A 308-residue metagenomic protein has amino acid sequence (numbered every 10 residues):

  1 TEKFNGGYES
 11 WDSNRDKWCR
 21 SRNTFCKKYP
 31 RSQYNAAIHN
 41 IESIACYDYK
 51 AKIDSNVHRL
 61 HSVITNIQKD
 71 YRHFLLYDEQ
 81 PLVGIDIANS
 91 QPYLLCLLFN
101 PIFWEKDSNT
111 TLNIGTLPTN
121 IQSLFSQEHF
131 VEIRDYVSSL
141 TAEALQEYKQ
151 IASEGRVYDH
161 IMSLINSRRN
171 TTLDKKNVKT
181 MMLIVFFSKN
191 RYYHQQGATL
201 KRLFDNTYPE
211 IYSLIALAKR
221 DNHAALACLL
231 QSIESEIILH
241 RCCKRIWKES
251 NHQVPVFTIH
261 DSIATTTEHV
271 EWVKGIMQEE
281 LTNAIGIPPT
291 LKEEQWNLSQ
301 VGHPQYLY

Functional and structural regions predicted by a protein language model:
T1-H73, D78-Q80, A88, I287-Y308: Non-catalytic nucleic-acid-binding interfaces of large nucleic-acid enzymes and RNP effectors
N35-A36, S43, K52, T199-K244: Surface-exposed, low-hydrophobicity interaction/linker segments
I64-H223: Helical catalytic core of nucleic-acid polymerases
D86-I87, M182, P255-T266: Catalytic palm active-site di-aspartate
Q91-L98, T267-I276: A short acidic (Asp/Glu
K176, T180, I184, E236-H240 (+2 more regions): Feature representing long, continuous alpha-helical segments
K189-L200, V270-Y308: C-terminal polymerase-core module
E236-I259: Active-site palm subdomain of RNA-directed nucleic acid polymerases
